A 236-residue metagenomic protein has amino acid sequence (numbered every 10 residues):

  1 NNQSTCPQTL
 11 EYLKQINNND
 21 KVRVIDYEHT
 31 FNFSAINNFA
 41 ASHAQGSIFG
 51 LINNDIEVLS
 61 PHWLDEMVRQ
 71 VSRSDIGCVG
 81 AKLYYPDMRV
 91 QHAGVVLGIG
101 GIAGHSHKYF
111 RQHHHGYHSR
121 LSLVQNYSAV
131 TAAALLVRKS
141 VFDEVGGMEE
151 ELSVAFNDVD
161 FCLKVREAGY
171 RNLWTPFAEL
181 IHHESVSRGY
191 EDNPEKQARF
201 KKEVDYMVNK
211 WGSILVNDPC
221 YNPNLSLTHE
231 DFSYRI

Functional and structural regions predicted by a protein language model:
N1-T30: Acidic donor-binding segment of Leloir-type glycosyltransferases
N2, I52-D55, E149: Active-site acidic Asp-centered loop
Y27-A44: Glycine-rich, basic loop-to-helix element that forms the pyrophosphate-binding segment of sugar-nucleotide handling
F49: Short aromatic/hydrophobic "clamp" motif used to bind/position activated sugar donors
I56-I102: Conserved donor NDP-sugar-binding/catalytic core segment of glycosyltransferases
W63-M67, L121-G146, E151-I181: A short, conserved alpha-helix in the catalytic core of glycosyltransferases
G77, P86-D87, I99-N126, L136 (+2 more regions): C-terminal, non-catalytic tails of nucleotide-sugar-dependent glycosyltransferases
V79-K82, T175-P176, H183: Short glycine/serine/threonine-enriched helix-capping/active-site loop that flanks the nucleotide-sugar donor pocket
